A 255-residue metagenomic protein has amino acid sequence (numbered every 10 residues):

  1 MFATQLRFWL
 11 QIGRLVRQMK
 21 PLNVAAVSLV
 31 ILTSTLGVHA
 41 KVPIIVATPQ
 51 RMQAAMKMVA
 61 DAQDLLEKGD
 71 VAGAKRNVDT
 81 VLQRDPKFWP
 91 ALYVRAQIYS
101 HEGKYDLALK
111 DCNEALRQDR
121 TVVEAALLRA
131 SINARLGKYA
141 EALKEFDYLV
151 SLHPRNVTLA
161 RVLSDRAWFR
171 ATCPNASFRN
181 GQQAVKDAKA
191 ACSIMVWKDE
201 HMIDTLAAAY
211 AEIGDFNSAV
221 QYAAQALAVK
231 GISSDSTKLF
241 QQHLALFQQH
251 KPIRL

Functional and structural regions predicted by a protein language model:
V42-A47, F178-R179, W197-E200, T205-L206 (+3 more regions): Terminal, low-structured helical/coil segments at or just beyond the last alpha-helical repeat
Q53-R84, H101: Alpha-helical segment of the N-proximal tetratricopeptide repeat
A54-A55, W89-P90, V123-E124, V157-A160 (+2 more regions): Helix-start (N-cap) detector for alpha-helical repeat units in TPR-like alpha-solenoids, especially tetratricopeptide
E67-K68, H101-E102, R135-L136, T172 (+2 more regions): Register position in tetratricopeptide repeats
K68-N77, E102-E114, L136-Y148, S177-D187 (+1 more regions): Structural signature of tandem alpha-helical TPR/SEL1-like repeats, specifically the intra-repeat loop/turn
T80-V81, E114-A115, Y148-L149, A191 (+1 more regions): Canonical positions in the second alpha-helix
R84, Q118, L152-R155, I194-M195 (+1 more regions): Structural marker of alpha-solenoid helical repeat scaffolds
